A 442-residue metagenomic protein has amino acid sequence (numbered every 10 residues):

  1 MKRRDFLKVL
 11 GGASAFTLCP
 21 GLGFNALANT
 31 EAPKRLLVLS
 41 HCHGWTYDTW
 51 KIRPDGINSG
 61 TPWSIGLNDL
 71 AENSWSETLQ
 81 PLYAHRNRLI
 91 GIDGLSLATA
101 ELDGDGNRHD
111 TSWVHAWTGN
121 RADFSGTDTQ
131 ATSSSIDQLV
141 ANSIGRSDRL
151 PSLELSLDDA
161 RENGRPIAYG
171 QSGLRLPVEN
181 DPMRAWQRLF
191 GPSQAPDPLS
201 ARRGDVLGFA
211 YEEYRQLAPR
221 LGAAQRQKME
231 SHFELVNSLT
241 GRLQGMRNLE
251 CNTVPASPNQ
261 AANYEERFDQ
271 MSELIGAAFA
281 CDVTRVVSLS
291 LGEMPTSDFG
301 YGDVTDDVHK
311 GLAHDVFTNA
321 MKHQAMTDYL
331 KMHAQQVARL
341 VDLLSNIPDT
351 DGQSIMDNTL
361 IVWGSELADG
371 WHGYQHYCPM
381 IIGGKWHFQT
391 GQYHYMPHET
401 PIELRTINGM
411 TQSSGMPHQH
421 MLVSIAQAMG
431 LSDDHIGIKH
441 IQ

Functional and structural regions predicted by a protein language model:
M1-Q442: Ligand-binding pockets and gating/stacking loops
